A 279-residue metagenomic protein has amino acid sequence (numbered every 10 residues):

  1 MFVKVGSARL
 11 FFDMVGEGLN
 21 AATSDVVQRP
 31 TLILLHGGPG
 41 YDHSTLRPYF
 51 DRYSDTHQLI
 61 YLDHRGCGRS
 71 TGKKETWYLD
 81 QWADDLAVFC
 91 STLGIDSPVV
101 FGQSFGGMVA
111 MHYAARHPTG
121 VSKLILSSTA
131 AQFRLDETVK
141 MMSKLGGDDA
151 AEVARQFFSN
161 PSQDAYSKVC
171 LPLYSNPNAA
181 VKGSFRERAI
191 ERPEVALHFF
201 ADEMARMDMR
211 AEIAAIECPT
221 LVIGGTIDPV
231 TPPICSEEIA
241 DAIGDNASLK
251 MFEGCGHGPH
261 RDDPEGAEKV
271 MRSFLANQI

Functional and structural regions predicted by a protein language model:
S7-E75, F89: Conserved HGGG/HGGXW glycine-rich cap/lid loop of the alpha/beta-hydrolase fold
D51, Y61-F105, K269: Active-site loop/oxyanion-hole signature of alpha/beta-hydrolase fold enzymes
S122-F157: Flexible "cap/lid" loop of the alpha/beta hydrolase fold
F158-E203, E212: Conserved alpha/beta-hydrolase catalytic His-Asp/Glu region
I216, V222-G224, D228: Short beta-strand/loop motif that positions the catalytic acidic residue of the alpha/beta-hydrolase fold
P229-C235: Conserved alpha/beta-hydrolase "acid-adjacent" motif
A240-G258: Catalytic histidine neighborhood in serine/cysteine hydrolases with alpha/beta-hydrolase-type architecture
C255-E268: Catalytic histidine-centered segment of alpha/beta-hydrolase-like enzymes
